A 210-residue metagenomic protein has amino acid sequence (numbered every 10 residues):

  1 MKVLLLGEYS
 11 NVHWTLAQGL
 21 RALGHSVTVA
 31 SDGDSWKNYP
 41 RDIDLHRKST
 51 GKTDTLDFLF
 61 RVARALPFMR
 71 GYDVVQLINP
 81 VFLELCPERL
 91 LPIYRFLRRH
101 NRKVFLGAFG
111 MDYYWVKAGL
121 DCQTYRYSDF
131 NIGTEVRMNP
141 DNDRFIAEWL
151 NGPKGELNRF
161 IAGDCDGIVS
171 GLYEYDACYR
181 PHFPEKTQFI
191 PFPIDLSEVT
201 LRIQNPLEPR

Functional and structural regions predicted by a protein language model:
M1-I43, R99-K103, C165-G167: N-terminal subdomain of nucleotide-sugar transferases
K2-G7, P67-R89, K103-G107: Short N-terminal targeting/anchoring amphipathic segment
V12-T15, W36-P40, L83-C86, D112-K117 (+3 more regions): Short catalytic/ligand-binding loop motif for oxyanion handling, primarily in non-cytosolic enzymes, centered on
R47-F68: Glycine-rich, highly charged phosphate/nucleotide-binding loops
M69, L120-R126, N158-G163: A conserved, positively charged/aromatic
L106-G152: Acceptor-binding helix/loop patch of EC 2.4 sugar-transfer enzymes, predominantly nucleotide-sugar-dependent
W115-V116, F145-T187: A short, active-site helix/loop in glycosyltransferases that binds the activated sugar's phosphate group
A177-F189, P193-E208: Acidic anion/phosphate-binding donor-loop and adjacent secondary structure in glycosyltransferase catalytic cores
